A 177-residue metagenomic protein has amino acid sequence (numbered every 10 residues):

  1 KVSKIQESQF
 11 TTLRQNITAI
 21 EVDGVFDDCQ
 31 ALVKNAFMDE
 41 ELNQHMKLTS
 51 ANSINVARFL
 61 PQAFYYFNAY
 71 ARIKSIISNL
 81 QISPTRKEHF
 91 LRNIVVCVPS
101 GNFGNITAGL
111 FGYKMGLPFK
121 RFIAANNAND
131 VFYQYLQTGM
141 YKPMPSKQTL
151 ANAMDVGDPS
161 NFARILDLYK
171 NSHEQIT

Functional and structural regions predicted by a protein language model:
K1-T177: PLP-dependent amino-acid enzyme catalytic core
